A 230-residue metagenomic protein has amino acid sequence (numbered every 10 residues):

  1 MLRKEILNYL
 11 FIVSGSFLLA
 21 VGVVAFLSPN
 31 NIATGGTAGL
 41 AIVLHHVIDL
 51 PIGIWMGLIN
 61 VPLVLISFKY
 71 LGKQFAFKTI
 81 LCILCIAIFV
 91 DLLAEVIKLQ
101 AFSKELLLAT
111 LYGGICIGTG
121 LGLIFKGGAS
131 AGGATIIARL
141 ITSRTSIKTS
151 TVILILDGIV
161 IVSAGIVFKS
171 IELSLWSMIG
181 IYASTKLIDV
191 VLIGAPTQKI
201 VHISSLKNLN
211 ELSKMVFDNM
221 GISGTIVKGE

Functional and structural regions predicted by a protein language model:
M1-L209: Core subunits and conserved enzymes of cellular information-processing and envelope-translocation systems across
A195-E230: Peripheral (non-transmembrane) domains and long loops of multi-pass membrane proteins
